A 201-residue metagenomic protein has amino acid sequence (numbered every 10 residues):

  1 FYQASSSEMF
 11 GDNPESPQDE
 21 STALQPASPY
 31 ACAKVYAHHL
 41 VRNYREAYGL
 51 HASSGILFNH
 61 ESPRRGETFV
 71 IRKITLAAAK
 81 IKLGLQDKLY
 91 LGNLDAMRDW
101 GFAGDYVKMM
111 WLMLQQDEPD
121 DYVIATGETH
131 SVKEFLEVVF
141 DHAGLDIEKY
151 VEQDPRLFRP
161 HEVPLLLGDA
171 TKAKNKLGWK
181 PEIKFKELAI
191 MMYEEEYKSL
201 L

Functional and structural regions predicted by a protein language model:
F1-P29: Conserved Rossmann-fold NAD(P)-dependent oxidoreductase catalytic core, especially the SDR/UDP-sugar
Q3-S5, S53-G55, I124, Q153: Short glycine/serine/threonine-enriched helix-capping/active-site loop that flanks the nucleotide-sugar donor pocket
D12-P17, H39-Q115, G127-A143: NAD(P)-dependent short-chain dehydrogenase/reductase
P29, A33-Y36: Active-site helix of classical SDR
L89, N93, D120-Y122, H130-E137 (+2 more regions): C-terminal "lid/loop" region of Rossmann-like NAD(P)-dependent oxidoreductases
Y106, M110, I124, F135 (+2 more regions): Non-catalytic, hydrophobic alpha-helical segments
I183-L201: Amphipathic terminal alpha-helices
